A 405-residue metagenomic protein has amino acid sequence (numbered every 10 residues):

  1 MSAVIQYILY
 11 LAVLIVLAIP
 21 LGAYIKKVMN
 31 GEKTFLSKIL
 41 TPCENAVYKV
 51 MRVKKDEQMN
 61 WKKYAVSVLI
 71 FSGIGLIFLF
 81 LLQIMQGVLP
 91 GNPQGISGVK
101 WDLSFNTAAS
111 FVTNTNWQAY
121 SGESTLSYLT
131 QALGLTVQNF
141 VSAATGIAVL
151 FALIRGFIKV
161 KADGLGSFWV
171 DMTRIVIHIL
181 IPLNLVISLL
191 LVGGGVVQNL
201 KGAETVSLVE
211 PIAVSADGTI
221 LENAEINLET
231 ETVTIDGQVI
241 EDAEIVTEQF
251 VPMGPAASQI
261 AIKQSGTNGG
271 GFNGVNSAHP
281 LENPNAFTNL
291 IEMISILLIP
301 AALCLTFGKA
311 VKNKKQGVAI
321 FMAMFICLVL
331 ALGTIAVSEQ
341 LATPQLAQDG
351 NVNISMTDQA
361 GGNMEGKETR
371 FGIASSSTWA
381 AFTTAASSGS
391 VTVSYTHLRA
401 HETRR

Functional and structural regions predicted by a protein language model:
S2-N106, I158, A162, G166 (+1 more regions): N-terminal alpha-helical transmembrane segments of multi-pass membrane transport and channel/translocase proteins
I15, I19, A23, S72 (+13 more regions): Transmembrane alpha-helical segments of multi-pass membrane transport proteins and ion-pumping complexes
A65-R155, R405: Membrane-interface helix-loop-helix modules in multi-pass membrane proteins
Q86-Q94, V99, L103, L183-Q264 (+1 more regions): Aromatic-rich transmembrane-lumenal/periplasmic boundary elements in polytopic membrane proteins
W117-A144, Q264, S277-I296, E365-T384: Hydrophobic alpha-helical transmembrane segments
Q131-N199, L290-T306, A310-G317: A conserved hydrophobic secondary-structure block that centers on an alpha-helix together with its immediately flanking
M172-I179, F321-A331: Small-residue-enriched core segments of transmembrane alpha-helices in multipass membrane transport and channel
T396-T403: Conserved small/polar residues in nucleotide/adenosyl-binding loops
